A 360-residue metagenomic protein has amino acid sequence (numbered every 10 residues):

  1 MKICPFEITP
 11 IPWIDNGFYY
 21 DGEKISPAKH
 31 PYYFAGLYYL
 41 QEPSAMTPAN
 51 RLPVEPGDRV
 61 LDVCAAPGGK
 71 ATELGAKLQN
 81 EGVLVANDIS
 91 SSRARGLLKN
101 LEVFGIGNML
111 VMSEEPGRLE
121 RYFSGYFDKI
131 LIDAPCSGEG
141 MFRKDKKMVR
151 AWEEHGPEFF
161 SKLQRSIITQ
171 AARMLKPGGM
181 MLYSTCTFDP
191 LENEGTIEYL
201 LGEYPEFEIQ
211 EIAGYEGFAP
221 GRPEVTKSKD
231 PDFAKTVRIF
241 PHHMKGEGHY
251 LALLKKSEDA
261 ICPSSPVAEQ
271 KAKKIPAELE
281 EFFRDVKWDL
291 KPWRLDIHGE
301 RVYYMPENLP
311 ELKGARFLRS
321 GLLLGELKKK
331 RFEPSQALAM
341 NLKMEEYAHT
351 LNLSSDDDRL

Functional and structural regions predicted by a protein language model:
M1-P5, E247-Y250, S257-L360: Polybasic, low-complexity RNA-engagement segments
K2-M46: Conserved AdoMet
E55-P56, E120-L131: A short acidic, Gly/Pro-enriched loop at the edge of an enzyme's catalytic core that lines a small-molecule cofactor
G57-A66: Conserved class I S-adenosyl-L-methionine
P67-N80: Conserved SAM-binding loop of SAM-dependent methyltransferases across substrates and taxa, primarily the Class I
L78-Q79, L175-P177: Helix-to-beta-strand junctions that scaffold the AdoMet/dcAdoMet cofactor pocket in Class I SAM-dependent enzymes
N87-G125: S-adenosyl-L-methionine
S92, D128-T169, C186-N193, F207 (+1 more regions): Mobile active-site "lid"/loop adjacent to the S-adenosyl-L-methionine
